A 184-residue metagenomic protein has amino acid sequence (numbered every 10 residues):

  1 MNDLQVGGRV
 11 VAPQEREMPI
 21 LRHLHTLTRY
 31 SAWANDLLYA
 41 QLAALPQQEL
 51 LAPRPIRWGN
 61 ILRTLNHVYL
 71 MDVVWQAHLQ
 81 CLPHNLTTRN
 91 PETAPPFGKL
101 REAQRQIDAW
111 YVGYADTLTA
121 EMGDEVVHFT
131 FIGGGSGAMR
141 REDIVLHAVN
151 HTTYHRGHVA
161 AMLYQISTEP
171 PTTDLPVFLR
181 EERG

Functional and structural regions predicted by a protein language model:
G7-G8: Residue-identity detector for glycine
V11-R29: Extreme N-terminal tail/first-helix region
L24, N35, F97, Q104-D108 (+1 more regions): A structural signal for well-ordered alpha-helical scaffolds and beta->alpha junctions
H25-N90, F131-G184: Short, contiguous alpha-helical
P83-G123: Helix-adjacent hinge/juxtasegments
A120-I132: Carboxylate-rich helix-loop segments that flank metal/cofactor sites and access channels in metalloenzymes
